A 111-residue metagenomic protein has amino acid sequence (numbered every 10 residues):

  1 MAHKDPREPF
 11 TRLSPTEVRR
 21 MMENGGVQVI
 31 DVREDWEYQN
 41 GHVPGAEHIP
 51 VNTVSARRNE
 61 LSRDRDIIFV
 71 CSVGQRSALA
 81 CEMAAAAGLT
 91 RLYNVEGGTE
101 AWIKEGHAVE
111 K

Functional and structural regions predicted by a protein language model:
M1-Q28, D35-D66, Q75-K111: Rhodanese-like catalytic fold shared by cysteine-dependent sulfurtransferases and DSP/PTP-type phosphatases
V70: Short, surface-exposed ligand- or partner-binding patches at beta-edge/loop junctions that are enriched in aromatics
